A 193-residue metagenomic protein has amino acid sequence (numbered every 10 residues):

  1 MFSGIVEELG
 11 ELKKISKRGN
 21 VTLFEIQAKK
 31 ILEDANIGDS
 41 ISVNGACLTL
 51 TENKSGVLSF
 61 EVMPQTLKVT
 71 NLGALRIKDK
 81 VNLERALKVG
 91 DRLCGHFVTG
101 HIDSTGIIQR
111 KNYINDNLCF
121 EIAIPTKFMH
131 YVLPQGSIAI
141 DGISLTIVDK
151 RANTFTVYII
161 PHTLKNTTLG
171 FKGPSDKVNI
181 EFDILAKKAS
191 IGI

Functional and structural regions predicted by a protein language model:
M1-I193: Conserved loop->alpha-helix
